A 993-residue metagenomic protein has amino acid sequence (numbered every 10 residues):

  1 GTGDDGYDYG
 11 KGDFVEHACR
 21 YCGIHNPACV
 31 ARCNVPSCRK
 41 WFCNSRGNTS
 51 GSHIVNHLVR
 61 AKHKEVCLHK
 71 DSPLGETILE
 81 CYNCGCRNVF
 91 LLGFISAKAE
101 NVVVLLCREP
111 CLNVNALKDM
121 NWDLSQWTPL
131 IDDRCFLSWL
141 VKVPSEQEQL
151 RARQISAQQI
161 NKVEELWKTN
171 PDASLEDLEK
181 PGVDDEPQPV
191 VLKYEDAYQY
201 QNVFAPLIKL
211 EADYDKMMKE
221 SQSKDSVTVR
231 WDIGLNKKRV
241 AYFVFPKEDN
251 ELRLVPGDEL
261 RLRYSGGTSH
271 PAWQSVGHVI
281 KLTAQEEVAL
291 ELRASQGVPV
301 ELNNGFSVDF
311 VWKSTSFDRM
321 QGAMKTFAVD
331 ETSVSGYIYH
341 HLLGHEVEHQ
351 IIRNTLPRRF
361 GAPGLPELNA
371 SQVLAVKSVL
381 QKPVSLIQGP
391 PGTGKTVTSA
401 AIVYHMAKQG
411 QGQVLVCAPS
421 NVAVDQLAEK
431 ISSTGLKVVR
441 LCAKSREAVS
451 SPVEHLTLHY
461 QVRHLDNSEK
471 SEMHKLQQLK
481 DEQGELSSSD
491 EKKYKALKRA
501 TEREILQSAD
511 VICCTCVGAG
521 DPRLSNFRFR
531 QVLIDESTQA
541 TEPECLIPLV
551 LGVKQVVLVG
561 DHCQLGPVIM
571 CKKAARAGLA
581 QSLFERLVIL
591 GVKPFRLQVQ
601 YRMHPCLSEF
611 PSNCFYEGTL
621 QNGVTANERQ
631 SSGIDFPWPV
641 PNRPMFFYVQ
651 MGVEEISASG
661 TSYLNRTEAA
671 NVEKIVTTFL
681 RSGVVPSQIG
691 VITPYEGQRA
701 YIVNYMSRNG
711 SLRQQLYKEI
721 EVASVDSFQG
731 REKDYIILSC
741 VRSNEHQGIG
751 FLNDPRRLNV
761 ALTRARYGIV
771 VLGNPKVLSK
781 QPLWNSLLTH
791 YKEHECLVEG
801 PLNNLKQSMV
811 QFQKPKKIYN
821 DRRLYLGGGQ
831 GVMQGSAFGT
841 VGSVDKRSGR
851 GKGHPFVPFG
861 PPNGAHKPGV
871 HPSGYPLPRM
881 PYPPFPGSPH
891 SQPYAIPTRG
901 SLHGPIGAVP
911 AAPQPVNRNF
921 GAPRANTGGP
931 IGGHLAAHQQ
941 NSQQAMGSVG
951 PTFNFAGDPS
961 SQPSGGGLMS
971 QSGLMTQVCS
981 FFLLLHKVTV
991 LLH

Functional and structural regions predicted by a protein language model:
T2-V15, W41-Q147: Cys/His-rich, Zn2+-coordinating zinc-finger modules
H25, G47-S50, D249, S265-S269 (+2 more regions): Short, charged beta-turn/beta-strand-edge "cap" motif at the junction between a beta-strand and an adjacent loop
A31-R32, N44-R46, S52-H57, F90-S96 (+22 more regions): Intrinsically disordered, low-complexity regions enriched in proline, serine, glycine and charged residues
L112-D196, Y200-V203, L207, E220 (+7 more regions): Pre-ATPase regulatory/linker segments immediately N-terminal to the P-loop/RecA-like helicase/translocase core
P271-Q274, A294, G344-V462, K493-K498 (+3 more regions): ASCE P-loop NTPase helicase motor core
Q409-G412, S420, V517-Q977: Conserved helicase motor core of SF1/SF2 NTP-dependent helicases
